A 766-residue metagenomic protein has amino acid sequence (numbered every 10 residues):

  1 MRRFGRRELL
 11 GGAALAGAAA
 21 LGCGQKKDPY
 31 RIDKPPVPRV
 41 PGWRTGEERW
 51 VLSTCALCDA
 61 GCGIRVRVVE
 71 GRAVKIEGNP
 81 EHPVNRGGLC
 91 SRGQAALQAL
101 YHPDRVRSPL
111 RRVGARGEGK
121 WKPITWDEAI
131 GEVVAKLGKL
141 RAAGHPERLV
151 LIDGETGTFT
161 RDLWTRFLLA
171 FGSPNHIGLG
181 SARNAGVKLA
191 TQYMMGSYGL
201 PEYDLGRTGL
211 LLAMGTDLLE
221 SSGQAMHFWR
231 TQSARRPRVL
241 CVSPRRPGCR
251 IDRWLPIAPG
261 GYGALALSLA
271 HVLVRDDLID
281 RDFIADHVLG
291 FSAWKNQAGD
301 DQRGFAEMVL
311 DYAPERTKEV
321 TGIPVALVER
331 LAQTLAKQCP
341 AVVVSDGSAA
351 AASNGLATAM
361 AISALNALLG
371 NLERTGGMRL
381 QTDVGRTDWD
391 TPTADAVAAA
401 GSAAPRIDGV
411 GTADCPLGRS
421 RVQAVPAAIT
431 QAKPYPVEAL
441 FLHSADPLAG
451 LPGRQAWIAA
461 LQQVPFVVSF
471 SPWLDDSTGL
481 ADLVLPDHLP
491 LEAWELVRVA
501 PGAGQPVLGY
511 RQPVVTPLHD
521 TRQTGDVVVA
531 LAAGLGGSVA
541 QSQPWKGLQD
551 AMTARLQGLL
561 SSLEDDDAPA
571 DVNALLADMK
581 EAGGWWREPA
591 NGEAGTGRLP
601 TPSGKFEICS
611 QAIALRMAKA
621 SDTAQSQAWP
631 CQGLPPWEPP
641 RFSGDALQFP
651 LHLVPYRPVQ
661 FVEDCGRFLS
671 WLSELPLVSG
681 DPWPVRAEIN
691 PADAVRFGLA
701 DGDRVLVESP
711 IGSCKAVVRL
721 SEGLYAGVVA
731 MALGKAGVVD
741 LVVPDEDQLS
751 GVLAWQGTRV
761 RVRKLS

Functional and structural regions predicted by a protein language model:
M1-L278, R316-K318, P324, F441-H443 (+4 more regions): N-terminal export/assembly segments and adjacent metallocofactor-ligating motifs of anaerobic energy-metabolism
R3, L9, P41-R44, E48 (+26 more regions): Hydrophobic alpha-helical scaffolding
G12, A16, R65, P109 (+23 more regions): Generic, well-ordered alpha-helical scaffold segments in large soluble proteins
L52, T165, L210-R250, A258 (+2 more regions): A cross-kingdom feature strongest in bacterial/archaeal respiratory oxidoreductases
V74, I279-D282, V328, V342-V343 (+8 more regions): Acidic/polar loop patches that form or flank catalytic/metal-binding clefts of enzymes that bind anionic ligands
A115, R250-I251, Y312-P314, V344-A349 (+1 more regions): Flexible glycine/proline-enriched surface loops and loop-helix/loop-strand junctions
R116-K122, L278-I323, V514-T596, P600 (+3 more regions): N-terminal leader/propeptide and maturation segments of large enzyme subunits in energy/redox metabolism and hydrolases
L335-K433, P501, P589, K605-E607 (+2 more regions): A glycine-rich, hydrophobic/aromatic-adjacent loop/helix-cap motif
